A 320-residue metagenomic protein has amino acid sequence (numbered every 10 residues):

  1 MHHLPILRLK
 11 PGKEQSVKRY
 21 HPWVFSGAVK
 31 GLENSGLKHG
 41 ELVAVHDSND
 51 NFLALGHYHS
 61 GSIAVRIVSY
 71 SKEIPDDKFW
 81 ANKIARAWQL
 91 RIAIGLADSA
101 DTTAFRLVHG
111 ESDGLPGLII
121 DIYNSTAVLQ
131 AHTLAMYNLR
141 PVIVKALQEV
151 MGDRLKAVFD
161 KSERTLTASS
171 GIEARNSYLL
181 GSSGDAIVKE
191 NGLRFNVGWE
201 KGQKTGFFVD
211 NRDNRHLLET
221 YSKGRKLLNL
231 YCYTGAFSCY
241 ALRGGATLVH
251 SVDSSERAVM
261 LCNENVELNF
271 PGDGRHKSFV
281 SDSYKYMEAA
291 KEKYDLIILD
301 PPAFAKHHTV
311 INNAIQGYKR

Functional and structural regions predicted by a protein language model:
M1-I122: Non-catalytic accessory regions of SAM-dependent methyltransferases
I67-P75, V128-Y137: Short histidine-centered catalytic/ligand-binding loop motif
N82, R86-A93, D98, G152-S170 (+2 more regions): A short, charged
V108-D121, Y137-F208, H216: Non-catalytic substrate-recognition/targeting regions of SAM-dependent transferases
S125: Phosphate-centric recognition/catalysis
L180-R320: Rossmann-like S-adenosyl-L-methionine
